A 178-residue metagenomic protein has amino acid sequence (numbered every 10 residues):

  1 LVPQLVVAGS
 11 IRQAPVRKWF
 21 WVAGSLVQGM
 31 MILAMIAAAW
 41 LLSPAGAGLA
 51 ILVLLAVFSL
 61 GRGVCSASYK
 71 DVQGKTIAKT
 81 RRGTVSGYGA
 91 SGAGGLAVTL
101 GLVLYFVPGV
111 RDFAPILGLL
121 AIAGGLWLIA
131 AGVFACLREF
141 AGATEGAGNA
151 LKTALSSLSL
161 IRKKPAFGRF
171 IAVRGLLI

Functional and structural regions predicted by a protein language model:
L1-R12, W19-G29, L54-E139, R169-I178: Substrate-agnostic recognition of the 12-TM MFS/MFS-like secondary transporter fold
G24-A45, F106: C-terminal ends and interior cores of transmembrane alpha-helices in multi-pass membrane transporters/permeases
L42-A45, D112, L158-K164: Helix-boundary and loop/linker segments of multi-pass membrane transporters
G46, P108-D112, E145: Short alpha-helical linear motifs
A47-I51, P115, A166: Residue-level signature of transmembrane alpha-helical entry/exit and packing/kink sites in multi-pass membrane
F140-L176: Juxtamembrane intracellular "pre-TM" segments in multi-pass secondary transporters
